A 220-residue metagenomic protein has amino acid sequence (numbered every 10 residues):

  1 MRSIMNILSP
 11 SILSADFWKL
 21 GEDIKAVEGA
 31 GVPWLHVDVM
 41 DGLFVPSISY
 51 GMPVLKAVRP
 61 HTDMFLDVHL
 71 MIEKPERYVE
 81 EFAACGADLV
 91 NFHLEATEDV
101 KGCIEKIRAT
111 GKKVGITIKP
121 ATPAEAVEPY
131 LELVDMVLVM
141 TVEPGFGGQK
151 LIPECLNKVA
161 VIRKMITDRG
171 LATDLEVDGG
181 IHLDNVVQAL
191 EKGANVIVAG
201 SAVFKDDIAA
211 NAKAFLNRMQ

Functional and structural regions predicted by a protein language model:
R2-N91, A96-D99, K106-A109, K113-V114 (+6 more regions): Conserved N-terminal beta1-alpha1 strand-loop-helix module at the mouth
N6, P144-G145: A short, mixed-charge helix-start or loop-turn motif at secondary-structure junctions
L35-D38, L175-V177, A199: Short beta-strand segments at enzyme active-site cores
T117-A121: Short gly/ser/thr-rich secondary-structure transition/capping motifs
E143, K150-E191, N195-V196: Active-site/ligand-binding-proximal alpha/beta "capping" segment
A194-A199, K205: Acidic, Mg2+-coordinating phosphoryl-transfer loop and its flanking beta/alpha structural elements, shared across
